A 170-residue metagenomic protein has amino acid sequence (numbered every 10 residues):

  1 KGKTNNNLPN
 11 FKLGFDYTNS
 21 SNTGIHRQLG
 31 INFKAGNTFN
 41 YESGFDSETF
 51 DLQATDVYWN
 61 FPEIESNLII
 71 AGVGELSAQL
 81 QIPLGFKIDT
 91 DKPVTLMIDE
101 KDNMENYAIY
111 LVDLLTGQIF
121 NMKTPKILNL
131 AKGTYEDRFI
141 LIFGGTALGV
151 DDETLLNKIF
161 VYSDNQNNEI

Functional and structural regions predicted by a protein language model:
K1-I170: Compositionally biased Ser/Thr/Gly- and acidic/asparagine-rich, proline-interspersed low-complexity stretches
